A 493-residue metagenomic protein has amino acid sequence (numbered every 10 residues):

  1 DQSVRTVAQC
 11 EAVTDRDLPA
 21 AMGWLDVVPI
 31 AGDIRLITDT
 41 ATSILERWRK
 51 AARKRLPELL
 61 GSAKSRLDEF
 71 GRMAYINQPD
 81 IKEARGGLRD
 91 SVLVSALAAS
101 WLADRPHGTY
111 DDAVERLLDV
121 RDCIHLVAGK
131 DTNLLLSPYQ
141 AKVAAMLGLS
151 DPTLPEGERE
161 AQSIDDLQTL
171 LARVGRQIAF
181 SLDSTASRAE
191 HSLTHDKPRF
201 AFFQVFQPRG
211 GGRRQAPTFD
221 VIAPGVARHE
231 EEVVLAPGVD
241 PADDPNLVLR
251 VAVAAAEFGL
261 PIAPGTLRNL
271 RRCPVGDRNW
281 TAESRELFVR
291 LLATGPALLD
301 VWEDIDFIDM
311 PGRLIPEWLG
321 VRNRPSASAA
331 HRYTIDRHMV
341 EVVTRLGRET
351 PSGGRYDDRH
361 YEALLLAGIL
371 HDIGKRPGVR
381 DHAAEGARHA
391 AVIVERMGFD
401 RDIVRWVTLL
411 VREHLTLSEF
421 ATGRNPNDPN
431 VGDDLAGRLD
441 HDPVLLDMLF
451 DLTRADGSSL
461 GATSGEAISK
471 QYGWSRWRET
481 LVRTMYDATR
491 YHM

Functional and structural regions predicted by a protein language model:
D1-E362, R380-M493: A nucleotide- and high-energy phosphate-metabolite-utilizing enzyme signature
A363-A367: Active-site alpha-helix of zinc metalloproteases
D372: Catalytic glutamate of the conserved HExxH
